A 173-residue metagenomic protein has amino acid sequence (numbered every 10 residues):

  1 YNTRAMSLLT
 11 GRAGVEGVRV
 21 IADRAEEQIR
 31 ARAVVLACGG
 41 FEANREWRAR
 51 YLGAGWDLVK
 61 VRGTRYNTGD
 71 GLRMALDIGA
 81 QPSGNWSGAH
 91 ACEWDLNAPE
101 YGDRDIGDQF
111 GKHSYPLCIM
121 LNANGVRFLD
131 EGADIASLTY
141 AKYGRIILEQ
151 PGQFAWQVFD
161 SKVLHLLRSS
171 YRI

Functional and structural regions predicted by a protein language model:
Y1-T3: Short loop/edge segments at beta-strand edges and connector loops that shape dinucleotide/nucleotide cofactor-binding
M6-Q28, V34: Conserved beta-strand-loop-beta-strand element in the redox core of flavoprotein oxidoreductases
S7, F41-E42, R127: Glycine-rich nucleotide phosphate-binding loop and flanking beta-alpha elements of Rossmann-like dinucleotide-binding
T10, R45-W47, R168: Short glycine-/acidic-enriched loop or helix-start segments at secondary-structure transitions that form or flank
E16, C38-G39, N124: Short glycine-rich loop/turn motifs that provide flexible caps or phosphate-binding loops at active sites
A22, I29-Y101: Glycine-rich loop(s) and the adjacent beta-strand/alpha-helix scaffold that form part
L72-M74, I78-I173: An anion/pyrophosphate-binding glycine-rich loop and adjacent beta-alpha core in soluble alpha-beta enzymes
